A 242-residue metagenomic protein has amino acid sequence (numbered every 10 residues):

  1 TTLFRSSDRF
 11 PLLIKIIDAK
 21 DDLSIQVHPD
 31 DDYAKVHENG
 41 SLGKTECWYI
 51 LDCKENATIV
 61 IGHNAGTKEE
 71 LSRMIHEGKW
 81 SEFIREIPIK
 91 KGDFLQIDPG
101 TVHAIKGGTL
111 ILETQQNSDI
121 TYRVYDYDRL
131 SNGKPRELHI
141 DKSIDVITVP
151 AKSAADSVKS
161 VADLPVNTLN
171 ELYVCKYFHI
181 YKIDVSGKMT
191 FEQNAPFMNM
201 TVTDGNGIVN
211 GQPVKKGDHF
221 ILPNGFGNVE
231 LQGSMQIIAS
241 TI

Functional and structural regions predicted by a protein language model:
T1-L3: Short, small-residue-biased leader/transition segments that mark boundaries at the very start of proteins
R9, I17-D22, C53-N56, T101-T121 (+2 more regions): Ligand-binding loop in jelly-roll beta-barrel domains
K15-A19, L42-E55, H63-N64, C175 (+2 more regions): Short, conserved beta-strand element in jelly-roll/cupin
L23, V27-V36, I50-N56, K176-N194 (+1 more regions): Conserved short histidine dyad/triad with adjacent acidic residue
R73-S81, T203-I208: Short, structured beta-strand/loop micro-motifs enriched in basic residues and often containing a Trp
I75-I120: Loop-centered beta-sheet repeat module
F83-Q96, L110, I208-N228: Short acidic-glycine-tyrosine-enriched beta hairpin
Y122-K188, N194: C-terminal amphipathic alpha-helical segment
